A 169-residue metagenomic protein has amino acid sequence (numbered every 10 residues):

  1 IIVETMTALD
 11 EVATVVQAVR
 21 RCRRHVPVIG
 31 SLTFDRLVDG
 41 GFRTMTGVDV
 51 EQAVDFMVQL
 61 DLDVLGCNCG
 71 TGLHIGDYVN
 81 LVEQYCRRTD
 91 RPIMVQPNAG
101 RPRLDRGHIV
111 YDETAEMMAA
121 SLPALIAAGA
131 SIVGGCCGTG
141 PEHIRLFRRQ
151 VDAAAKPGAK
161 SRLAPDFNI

Functional and structural regions predicted by a protein language model:
I2-I169: Domain-level signal for soluble alpha/beta catalytic cores
